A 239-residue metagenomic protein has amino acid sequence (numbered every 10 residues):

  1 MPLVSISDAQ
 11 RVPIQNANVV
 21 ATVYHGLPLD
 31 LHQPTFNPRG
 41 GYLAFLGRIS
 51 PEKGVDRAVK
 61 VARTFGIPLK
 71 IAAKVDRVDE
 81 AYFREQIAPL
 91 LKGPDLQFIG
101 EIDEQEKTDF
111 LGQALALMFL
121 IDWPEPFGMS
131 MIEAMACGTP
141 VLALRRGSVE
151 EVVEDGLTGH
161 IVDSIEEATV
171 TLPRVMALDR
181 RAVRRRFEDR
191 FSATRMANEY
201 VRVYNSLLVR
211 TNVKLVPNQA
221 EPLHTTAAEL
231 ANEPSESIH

Functional and structural regions predicted by a protein language model:
P2-V4, A17-K74: Conserved donor-binding/catalytic core segment of Leloir-type glycosyltransferases
A73, R84-Q105: Nucleotide-activated donor-binding/catalytic signature segment of Leloir-type glycosyltransferases, i.e., the conserved
G112-P126, T139: Acidic donor-binding loop of glycosyltransferase active sites
G128-M131, V149: Short glycine/serine-rich donor-binding loops of glycosyltransferases
A136, P140-A143, V153: Short hydrophobic beta-strand element within catalytic cores of glycosyltransferases and related nucleotide-activated
R145-G156, H160-D163: Short acidic/histidine- and often glycine-rich active-site loop of Leloir-type glycosyltransferases that engages
H160-A182: C-terminal "capping" alpha-helix adjacent to the active site of nucleotide-linked donor transferases in cell-envelope
A177-R202, P217-E221: A short, well-ordered alpha-helix in the C-terminal region of glycosyltransferases
